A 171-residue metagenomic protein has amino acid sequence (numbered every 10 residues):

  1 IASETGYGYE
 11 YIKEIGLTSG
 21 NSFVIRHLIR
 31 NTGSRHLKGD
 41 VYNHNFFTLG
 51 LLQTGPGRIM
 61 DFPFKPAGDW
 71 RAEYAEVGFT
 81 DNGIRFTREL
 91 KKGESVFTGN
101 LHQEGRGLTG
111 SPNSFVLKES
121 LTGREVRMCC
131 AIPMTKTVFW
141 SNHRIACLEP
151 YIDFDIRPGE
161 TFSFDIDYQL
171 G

Functional and structural regions predicted by a protein language model:
I1-E4, K13-I15, H27-N31, V41-N43 (+1 more regions): Short, structured patches in soluble enzyme cores that scaffold and shape functional sites
I1-G20, L52, N142: Extended, loop-rich substrate-binding clefts of extracytoplasmic carbohydrate-active enzymes
T5, I15, I29, L117 (+2 more regions): Short beta-strand element of the conserved SAM-dependent methyltransferase core
Y7-Y9, D40, A72, I166: Intrinsically disordered, low-complexity segments enriched in small/polar residues
Y9-Y11, F23-I25, F162: Hydrophobic core residues within well-ordered beta-strands of beta-rich domains
T18, T32-S34, G171: Short coil/turn motifs at secondary-structure junctions
S22, T32-D40, N45-T161: A contiguous, surface-exposed recognition patch within enzymatic or periplasmic domains that forms
H27, D155-L170: Short Pro-Gly-centered flexible turn/kink motifs
